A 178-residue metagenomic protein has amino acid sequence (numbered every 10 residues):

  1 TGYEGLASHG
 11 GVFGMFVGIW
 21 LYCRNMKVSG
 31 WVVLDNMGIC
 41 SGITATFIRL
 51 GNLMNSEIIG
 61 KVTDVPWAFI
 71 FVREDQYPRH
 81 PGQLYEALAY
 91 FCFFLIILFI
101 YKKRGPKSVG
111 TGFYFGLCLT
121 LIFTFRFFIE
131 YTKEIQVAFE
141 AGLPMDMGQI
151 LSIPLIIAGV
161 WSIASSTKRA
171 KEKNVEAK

Functional and structural regions predicted by a protein language model:
T1-K178: A feature for loop-to-transmembrane-helix boundaries and adjacent hydrophobic helices in multi-pass integral membrane
